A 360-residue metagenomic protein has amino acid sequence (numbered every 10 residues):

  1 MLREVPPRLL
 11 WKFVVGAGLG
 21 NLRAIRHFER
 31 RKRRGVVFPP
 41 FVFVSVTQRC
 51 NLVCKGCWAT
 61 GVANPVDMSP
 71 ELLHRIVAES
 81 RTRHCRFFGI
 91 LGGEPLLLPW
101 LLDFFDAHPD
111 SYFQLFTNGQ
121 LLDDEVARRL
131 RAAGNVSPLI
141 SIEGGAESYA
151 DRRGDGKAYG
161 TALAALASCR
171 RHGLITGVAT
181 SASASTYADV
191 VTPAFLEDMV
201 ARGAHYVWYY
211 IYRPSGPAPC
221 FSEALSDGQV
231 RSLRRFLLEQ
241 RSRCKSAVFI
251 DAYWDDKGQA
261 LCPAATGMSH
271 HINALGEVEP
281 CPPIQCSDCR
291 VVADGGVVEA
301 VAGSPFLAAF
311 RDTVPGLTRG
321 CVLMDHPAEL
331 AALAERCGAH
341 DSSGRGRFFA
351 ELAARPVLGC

Functional and structural regions predicted by a protein language model:
L2-R128: Conserved alpha-helical substructure of the radical SAM core
A63, E94, L121, G144 (+3 more regions): Flexible, active-site-proximal loop/turn residues at the rims of small-molecule/cofactor binding pockets and catalytic
L73-C85, V200, A300-A302, A339-P356: Short microdomains enriched in Cys/His and/or Lys/Arg
L73-I90, L96-Y210: Radical SAM/AdoMet-radical enzyme domain recognition
E79-E94, D312-M324, F348-C360: Short Fe-S-cluster ligation motifs
D151-A265, A274-E279, Q285-C289: Radical SAM enzyme [4Fe-4S]-AdoMet core and its adjacent flexible, acidic and glycine-rich loops/tails across
K245-G344: Accessory C-terminal segments flanking Radical SAM cores
